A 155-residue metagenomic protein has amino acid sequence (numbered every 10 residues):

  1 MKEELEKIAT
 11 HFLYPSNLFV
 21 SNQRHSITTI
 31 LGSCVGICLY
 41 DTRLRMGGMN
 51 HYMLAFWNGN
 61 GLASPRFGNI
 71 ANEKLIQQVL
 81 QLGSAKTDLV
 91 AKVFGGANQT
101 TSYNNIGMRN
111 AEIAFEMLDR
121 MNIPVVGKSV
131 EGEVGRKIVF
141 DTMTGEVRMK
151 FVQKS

Functional and structural regions predicted by a protein language model:
M1-Q23: Phosphate-centric recognition/catalysis
N17-S33, D41-R43, L118-D119, K128-G132: N-terminal intrinsically disordered, cationic/polar leader segments that include organellar targeting peptides
V35-Y40, K137-F140: Short beta-strand scaffold segments in enzyme catalytic cores
I37-A85: Glycine- and Gly-Pro-enriched alpha-helical subdomains that act as flexible, kink-prone "lid/hinge" or packing modules
M53-N58, G95-Q99, E131-E133: Acidic, glycine-rich active-site loops and adjacent beta-strand->loop/helix elements that engage anionic groups
D88-G95: Short glycine-rich phosphate-binding loop at a beta-alpha junction
N98-G107: Phosphate/ribose-phosphate-bearing ligand recognition and processing surfaces, centered on ADP-ribose/NAD(+/P+) systems
G107-S155: Divalent-metal-activated hydrolytic enzyme cores
